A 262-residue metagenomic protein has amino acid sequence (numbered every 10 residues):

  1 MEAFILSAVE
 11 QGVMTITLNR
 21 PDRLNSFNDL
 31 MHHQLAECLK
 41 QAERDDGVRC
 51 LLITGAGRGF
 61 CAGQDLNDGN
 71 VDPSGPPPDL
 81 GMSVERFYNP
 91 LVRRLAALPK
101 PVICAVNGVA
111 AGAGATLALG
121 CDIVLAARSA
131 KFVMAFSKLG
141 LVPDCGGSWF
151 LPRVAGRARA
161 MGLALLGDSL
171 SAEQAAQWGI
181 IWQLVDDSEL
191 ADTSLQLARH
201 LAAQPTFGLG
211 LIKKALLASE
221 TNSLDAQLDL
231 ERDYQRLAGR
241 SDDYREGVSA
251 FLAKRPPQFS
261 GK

Functional and structural regions predicted by a protein language model:
M1-A56, R93: Conserved CoA-thioester-binding segment of acyl-CoA-metabolizing enzymes
M1-E2, S249-K262: Terminal low-complexity tails and localization/encapsulation signals of metabolic enzymes
R49, T206-K213, P257-K262: C-terminal capping/lid region of NAD(P)-dependent oxidoreductase domains
G55-R94, A110, S223: Glycine- (often His-adjacent) and acidic-residue-rich active-site loop that binds/positions the CoA thioester
R93-L209, S223, R232, R236-S241 (+2 more regions): Crotonase-fold acyl-CoA enzyme core
K213-N222: Short, charged, surface-exposed hinge/linker loops at domain edges that act as mobile lids or interdomain connectors
